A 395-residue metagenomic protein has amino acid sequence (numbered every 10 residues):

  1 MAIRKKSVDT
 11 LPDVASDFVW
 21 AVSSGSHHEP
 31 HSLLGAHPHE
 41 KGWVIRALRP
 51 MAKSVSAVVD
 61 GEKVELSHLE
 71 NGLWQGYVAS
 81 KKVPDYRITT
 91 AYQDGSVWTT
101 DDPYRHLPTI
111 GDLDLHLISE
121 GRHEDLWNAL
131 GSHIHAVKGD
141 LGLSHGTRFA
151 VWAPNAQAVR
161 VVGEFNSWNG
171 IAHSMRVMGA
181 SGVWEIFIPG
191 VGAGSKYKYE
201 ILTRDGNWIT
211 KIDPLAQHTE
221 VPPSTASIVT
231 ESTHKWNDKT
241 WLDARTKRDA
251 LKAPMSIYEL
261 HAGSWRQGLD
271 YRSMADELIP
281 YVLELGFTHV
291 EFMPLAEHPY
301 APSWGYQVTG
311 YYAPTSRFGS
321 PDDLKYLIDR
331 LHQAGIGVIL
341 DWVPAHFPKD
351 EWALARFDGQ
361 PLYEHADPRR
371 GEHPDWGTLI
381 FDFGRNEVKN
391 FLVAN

Functional and structural regions predicted by a protein language model:
M1-E40, L69-A153, M178-E259, S264-L269 (+1 more regions): The feature marks proteins involved in alpha-glucan
A47, V59, V151, G163 (+3 more regions): Glycine-rich, histidine-containing beta strand-loop boundary motifs that form or position
L48-S54, W152-V159: Short proline/glycine-enriched turn/loop motifs at strand-loop junctions of beta-rich domains
S54-G61, A158-S167: Change to "...patches in solvent-exposed regions of secreted, membrane-anchored, or virion-exposed structural
E62-N71, I171-G179: Short, surface-exposed loop motifs enriched in S/T, G, D/E and P with embedded aromatic residues
G146-A150, A158, T288-H289, G335-G337: Beta-sheet entry/capping signal
H218-V221, K235, K239-I257, H261-N395: Substrate-binding/active-site clefts of carbohydrate-active enzymes
